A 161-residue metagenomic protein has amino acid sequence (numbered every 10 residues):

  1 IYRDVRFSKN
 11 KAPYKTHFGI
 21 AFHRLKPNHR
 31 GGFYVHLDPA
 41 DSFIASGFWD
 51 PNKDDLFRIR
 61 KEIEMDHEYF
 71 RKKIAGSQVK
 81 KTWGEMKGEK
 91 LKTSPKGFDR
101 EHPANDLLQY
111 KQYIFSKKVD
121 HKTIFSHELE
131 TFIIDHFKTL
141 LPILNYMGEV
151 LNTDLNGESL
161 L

Functional and structural regions predicted by a protein language model:
I1: Active-site acidic/histidine clusters and adjacent loop/turn architecture that either coordinate catalytic ions
D4: Acidic/polar N-terminal loop/beta-strand segments that form early-domain functional surfaces
F7-E64: Aromatic- and glycine-enriched beta-alpha-beta binding-site module
K11, F18-P27, H67, S77-T82 (+1 more regions): Short, surface-exposed, charge-dense and proline/glycine-enriched linear segments
P39-T93, G97-F98: Compact, glycine/acidic-enriched structural inserts
G84-L161: Long, solvent-exposed, polar/charged low-complexity segments
